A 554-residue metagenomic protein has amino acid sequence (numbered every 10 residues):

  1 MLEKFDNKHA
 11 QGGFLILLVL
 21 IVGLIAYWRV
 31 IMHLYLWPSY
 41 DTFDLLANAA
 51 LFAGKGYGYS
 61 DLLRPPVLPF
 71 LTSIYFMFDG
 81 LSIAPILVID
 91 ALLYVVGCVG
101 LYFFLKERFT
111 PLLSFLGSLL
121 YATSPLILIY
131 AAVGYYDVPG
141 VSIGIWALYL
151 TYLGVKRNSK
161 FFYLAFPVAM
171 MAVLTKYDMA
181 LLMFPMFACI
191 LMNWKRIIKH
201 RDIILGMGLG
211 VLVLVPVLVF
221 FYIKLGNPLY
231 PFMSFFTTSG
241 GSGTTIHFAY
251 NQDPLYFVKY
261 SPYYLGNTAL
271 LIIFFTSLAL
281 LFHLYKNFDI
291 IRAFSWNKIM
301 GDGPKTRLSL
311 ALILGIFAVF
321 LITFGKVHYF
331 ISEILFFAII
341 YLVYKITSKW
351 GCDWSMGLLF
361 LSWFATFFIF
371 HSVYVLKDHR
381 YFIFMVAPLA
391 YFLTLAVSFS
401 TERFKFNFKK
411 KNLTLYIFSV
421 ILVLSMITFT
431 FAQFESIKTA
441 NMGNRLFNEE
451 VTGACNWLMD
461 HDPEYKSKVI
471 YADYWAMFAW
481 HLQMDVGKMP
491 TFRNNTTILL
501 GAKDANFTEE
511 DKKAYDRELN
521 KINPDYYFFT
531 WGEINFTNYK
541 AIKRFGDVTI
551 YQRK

Functional and structural regions predicted by a protein language model:
L2-F5, L153-N158, L181-L214, V219 (+1 more regions): Perimembrane helix-loop-helix junctions
L17-L18, P167, V211, K305-I316 (+5 more regions): Signature aromatic-anchored transmembrane alpha helix within multi-pass, membrane-resident enzymes that catalyze glycan
W28, D44, D202-H283, F317-I322 (+2 more regions): Membrane-lumen/periplasm interface segments of specific transmembrane helices in polyprenyl phosphate-linked
Y40, R64, L126, A132-G140 (+1 more regions): Short acidic/glycine- and proline-prone juxtamembrane loop motifs at membrane-interface regions of multi-pass membrane
A50, D137, A172, L181 (+2 more regions): Hydrophobic/aromatic-rich transmembrane helices and adjacent perimembrane loops
K106-L112, A147-F162, A172, W350: Membrane-interface transmembrane helices that cradle and orient dolichyl/undecaprenyl
L415-F478: Membrane-embedded, lumen/periplasm-facing catalytic core of multi-pass transferases that use lipid-linked donors
M459-T496, P524-E533: Short periplasmic/luminal acceptor-recognition loop of GT-C membrane glycosyltransferases, typified by
